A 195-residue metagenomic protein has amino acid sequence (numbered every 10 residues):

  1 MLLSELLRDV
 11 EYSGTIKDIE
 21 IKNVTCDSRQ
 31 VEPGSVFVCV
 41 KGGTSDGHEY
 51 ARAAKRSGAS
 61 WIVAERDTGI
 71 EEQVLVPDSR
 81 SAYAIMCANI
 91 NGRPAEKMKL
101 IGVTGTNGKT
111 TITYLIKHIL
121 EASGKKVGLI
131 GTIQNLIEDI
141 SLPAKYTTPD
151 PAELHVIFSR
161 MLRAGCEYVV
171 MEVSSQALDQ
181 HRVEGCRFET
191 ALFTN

Functional and structural regions predicted by a protein language model:
M1-I85: N-terminal leader/targeting and accessory segments in enzymes
Y83-N195: Phosphate-binding loop of NTP-binding sites
